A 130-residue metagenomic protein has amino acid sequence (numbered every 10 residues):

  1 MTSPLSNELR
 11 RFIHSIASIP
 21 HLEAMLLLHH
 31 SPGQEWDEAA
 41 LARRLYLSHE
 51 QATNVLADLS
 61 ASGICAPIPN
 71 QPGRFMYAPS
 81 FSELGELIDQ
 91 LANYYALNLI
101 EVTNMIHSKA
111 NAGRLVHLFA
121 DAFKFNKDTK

Functional and structural regions predicted by a protein language model:
M1-E23: Short alpha-helical segments that sit at the start of domains
H14-S18, H29-Q34: Short helix-capping/hinge SLiMs at alpha-helix to coil transitions
S15-P20, N70-L91: Short, cationic-aromatic polyanion-contact patches
A24, D37-R44: A short acidic, leucine-rich amphipathic alpha-helix
Y46-A61: Short amphipathic alpha-helical interaction segments
S60-P72: A short, conserved structural fragment
S80-S108: Short, amphipathic alpha-helical interaction segments positioned at domain boundaries
L97-K130: Exposed, interaction-prone assembly regions rather than primary DNA-binding/catalytic cores
